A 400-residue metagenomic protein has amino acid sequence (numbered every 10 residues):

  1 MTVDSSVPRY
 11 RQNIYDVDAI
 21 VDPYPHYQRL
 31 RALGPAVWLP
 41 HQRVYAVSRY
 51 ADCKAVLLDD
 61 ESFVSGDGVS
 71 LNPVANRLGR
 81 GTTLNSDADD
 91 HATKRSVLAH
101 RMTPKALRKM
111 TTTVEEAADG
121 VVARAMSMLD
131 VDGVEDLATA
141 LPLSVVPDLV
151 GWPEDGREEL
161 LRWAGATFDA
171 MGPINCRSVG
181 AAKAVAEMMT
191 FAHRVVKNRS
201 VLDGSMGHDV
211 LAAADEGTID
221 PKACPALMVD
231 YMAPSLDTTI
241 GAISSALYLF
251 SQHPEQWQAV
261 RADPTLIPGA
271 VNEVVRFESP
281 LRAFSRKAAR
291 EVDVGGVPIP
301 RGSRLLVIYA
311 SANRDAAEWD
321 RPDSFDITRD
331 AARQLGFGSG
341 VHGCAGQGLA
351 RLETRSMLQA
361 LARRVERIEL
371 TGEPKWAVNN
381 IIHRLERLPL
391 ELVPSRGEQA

Functional and structural regions predicted by a protein language model:
M1-A400: Cytochrome P450
